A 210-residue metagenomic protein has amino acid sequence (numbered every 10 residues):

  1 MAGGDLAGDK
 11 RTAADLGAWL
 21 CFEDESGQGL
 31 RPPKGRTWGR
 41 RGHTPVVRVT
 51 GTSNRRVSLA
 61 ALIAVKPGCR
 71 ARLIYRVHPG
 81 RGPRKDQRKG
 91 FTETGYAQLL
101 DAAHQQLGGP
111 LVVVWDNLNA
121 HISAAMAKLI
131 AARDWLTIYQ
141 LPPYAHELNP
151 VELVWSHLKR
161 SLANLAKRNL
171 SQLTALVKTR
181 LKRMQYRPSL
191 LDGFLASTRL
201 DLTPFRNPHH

Functional and structural regions predicted by a protein language model:
M1-H210: Short functional hotspots at interaction and active-site rims
